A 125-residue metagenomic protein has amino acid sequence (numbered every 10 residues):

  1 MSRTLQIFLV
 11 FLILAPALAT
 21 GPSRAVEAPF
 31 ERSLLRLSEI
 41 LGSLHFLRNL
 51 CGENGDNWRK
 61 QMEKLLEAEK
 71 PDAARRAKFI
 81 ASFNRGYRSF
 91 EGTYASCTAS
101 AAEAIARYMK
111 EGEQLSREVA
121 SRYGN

Functional and structural regions predicted by a protein language model:
M1-L9: Bacterial N-terminal signal peptides that target proteins for export
F8-V10, E31, I105, M109: Generic alpha-helix initiation/capping and coil-helix boundary signal
L12-A15, L34: Prokaryotic Sec-type signal peptides and long signal-anchor helices with extended Leu/Ile/Val-rich h-regions
L14-S23: C-terminal segment of classical bacterial N-terminal signal peptides
S23-L65, E118-N125: N-terminal secretory signal peptides
G55-N125: Compact alpha-helical subdomains of small soluble proteins
